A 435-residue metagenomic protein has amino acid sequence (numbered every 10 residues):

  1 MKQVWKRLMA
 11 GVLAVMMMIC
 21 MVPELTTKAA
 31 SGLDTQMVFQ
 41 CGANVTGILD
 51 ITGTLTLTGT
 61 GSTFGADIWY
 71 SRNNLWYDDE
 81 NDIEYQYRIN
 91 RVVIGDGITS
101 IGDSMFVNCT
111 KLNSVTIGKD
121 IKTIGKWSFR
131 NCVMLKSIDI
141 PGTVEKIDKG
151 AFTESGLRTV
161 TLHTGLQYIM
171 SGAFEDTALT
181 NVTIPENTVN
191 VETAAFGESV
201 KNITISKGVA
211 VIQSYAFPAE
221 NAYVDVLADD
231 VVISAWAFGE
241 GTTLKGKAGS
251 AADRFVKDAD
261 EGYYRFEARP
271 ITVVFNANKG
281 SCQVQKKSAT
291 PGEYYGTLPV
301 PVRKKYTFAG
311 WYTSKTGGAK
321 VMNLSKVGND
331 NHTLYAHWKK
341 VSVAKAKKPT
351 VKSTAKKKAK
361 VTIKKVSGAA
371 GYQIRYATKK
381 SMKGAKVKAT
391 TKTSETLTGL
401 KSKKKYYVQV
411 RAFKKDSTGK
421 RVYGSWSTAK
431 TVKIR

Functional and structural regions predicted by a protein language model:
L8, T52-T60, Q86-S100, T110-T123 (+8 more regions): Structural signature of tandem-repeat unit edges
I19-L33: Sec-dependent signal peptide cleavage junction
T58-G59, A268-K340: Secondary-structure capping and domain/repeat boundary segments
D103-M105, G125-S128, D148-A151, M170-A173 (+2 more regions): Consensus positions within tandem repeat domains that build extended binding/scaffold surfaces
K340-G368, S402, K420-R435: Pro/Thr/Ser/Gly-rich low-complexity, intrinsically disordered linker/stalk tracts
G368-V387: Extracellular low-complexity, O-glycosylation-prone stalks/linkers
T391-E395: Short S/T/G- and acidic-enriched coil/turn segments that sit immediately N-terminal to beta-strands in beta-sandwich
L397-G419: Beta-strand-rich modules
